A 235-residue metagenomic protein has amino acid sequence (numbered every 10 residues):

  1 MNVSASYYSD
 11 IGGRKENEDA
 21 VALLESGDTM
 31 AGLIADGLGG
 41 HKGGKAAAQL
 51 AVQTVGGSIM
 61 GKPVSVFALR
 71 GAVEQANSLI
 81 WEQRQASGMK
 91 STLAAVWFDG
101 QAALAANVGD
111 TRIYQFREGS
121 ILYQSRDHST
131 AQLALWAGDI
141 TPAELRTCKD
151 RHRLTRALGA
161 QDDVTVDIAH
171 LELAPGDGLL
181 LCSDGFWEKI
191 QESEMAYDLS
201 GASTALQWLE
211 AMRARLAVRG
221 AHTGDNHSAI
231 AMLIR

Functional and structural regions predicted by a protein language model:
M1-R235: PP2C/PPM-type serine/threonine phosphatase catalytic domain
